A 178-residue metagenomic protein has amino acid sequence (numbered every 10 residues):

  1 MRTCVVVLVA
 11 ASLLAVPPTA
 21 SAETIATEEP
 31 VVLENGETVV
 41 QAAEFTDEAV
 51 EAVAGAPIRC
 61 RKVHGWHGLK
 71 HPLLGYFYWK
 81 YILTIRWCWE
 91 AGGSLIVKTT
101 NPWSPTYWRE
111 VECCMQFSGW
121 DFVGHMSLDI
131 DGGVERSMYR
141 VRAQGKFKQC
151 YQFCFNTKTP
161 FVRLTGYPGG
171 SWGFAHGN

Functional and structural regions predicted by a protein language model:
M1-P72: N-terminal prepro-regions of secreted/extracellular proteins
A26, F77-I82, T157-T159: Short, surface-exposed coil-to-beta transition loops
E51-V111: Short, surface-exposed binding/anchoring microloops in extracellular/periplasmic proteins
R61-G68, V134-F147: Short, hydrophobic/proline-enriched secondary-structure or compact coil segments at domain edges
K62, E90, M115-Q116, Q152 (+1 more regions): Disulfide-rich extracellular modules and peptides
W87-R142: Mature extracytoplasmic domains of secretory-pathway proteins
F147-N178: Extracellularly exposed regions in secreted/surface proteins, prominently low-complexity, repeat-rich
